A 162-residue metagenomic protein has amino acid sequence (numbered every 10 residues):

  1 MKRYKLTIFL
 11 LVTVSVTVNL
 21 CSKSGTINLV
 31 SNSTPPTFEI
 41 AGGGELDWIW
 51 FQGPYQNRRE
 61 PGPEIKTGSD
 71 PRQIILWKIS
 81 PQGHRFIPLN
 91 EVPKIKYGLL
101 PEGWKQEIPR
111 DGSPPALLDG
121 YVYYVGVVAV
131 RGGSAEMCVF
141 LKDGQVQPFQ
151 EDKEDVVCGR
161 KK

Functional and structural regions predicted by a protein language model:
M1-T7: Bacterial N-terminal signal peptides that target proteins for export
I8-T17: Bacterial N-terminal signal peptides
T17-H84: N-terminal export/targeting and maturation segments
S22-S24, A129-K162: Extended, polar beta-sheet/loop recognition surfaces of beta-rich domains that mediate binding to diverse ligands
S31-T37, Y55-Q56, L118-G120, F140-V146: Short, solvent-exposed coil/turn segments at beta-strand boundaries
T34-G42, R85-N90, K94-Y97, P148: Generic recognition of long tandem-repeat/solenoid scaffolds
K66-G112: Extended, solvent-exposed segments with strong compositional bias
A116-R131: Internal, hydrophobic beta-strand segments that form the core of beta-sheet-rich folds
